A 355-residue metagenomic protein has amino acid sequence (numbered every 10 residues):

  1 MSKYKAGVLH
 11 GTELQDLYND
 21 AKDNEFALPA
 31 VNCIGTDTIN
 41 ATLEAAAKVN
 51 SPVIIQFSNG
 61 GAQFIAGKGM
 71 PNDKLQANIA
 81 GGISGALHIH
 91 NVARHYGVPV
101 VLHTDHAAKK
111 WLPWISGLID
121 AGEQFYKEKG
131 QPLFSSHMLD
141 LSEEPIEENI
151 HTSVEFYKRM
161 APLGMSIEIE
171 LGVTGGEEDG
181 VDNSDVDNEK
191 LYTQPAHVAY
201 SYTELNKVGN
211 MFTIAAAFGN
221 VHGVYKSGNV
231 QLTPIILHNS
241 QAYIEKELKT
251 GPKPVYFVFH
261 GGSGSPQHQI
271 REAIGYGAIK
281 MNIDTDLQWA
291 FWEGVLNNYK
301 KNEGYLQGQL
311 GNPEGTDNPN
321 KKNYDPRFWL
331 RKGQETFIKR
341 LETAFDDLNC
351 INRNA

Functional and structural regions predicted by a protein language model:
M1-P29: N-terminal amphipathic alpha-helix/helix-capping segment at the start of soluble metabolic enzymes
T12-D20, T36-L75, I79-G97, A108-K253 (+3 more regions): Alpha/beta enzyme core
L28, L163-E170, V208-T213, K249-V255 (+4 more regions): Flexible, glycine/charged-enriched surface loops at secondary-structure junctions
A30-N32, P52-Q56, V101-H103: Short, conserved beta-strand segments within well-ordered enzyme catalytic domains that often line or immediately flank
C33, L102-A108, V255-S265: Glycine-rich beta-to-alpha transition loops that act as phosphate-gripper elements at the mouths of alpha/beta enzyme
N72, L102-T104, E293: Glycine-rich nucleotide/cofactor/substrate-binding loop typically near the N-terminus or early in the first domain
G262-Y299: Active-site/pore-lining binding-face segments in mid-to-C-terminal subdomains
K300-A355: Extended, intrinsically disordered, low-complexity segments
